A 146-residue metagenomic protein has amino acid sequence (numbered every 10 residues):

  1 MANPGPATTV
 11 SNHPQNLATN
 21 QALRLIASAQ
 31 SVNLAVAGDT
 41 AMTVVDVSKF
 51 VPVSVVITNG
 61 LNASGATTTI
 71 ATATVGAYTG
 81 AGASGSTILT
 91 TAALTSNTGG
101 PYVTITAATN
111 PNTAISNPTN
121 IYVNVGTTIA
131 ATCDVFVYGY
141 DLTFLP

Functional and structural regions predicted by a protein language model:
A2-P146: Surface-exposed, low-hydrophobicity beta-strand/loop segments enriched in small/polar/acidic residues
